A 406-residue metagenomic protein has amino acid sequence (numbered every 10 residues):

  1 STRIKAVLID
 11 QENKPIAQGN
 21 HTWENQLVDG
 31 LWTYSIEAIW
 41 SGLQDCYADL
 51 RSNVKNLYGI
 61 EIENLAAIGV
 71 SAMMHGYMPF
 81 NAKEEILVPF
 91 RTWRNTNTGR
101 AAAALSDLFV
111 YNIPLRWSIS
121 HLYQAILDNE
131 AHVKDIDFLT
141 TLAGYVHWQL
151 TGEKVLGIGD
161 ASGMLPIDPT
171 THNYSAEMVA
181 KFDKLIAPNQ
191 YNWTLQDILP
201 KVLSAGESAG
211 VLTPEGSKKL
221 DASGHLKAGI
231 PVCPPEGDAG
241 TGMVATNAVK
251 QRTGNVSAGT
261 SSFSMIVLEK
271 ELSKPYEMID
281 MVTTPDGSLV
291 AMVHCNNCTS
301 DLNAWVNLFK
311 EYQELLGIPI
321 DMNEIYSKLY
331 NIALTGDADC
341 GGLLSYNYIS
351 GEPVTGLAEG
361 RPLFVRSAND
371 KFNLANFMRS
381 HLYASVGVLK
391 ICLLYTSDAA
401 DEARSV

Functional and structural regions predicted by a protein language model:
S1-P89, R100-A104, D135, Q196 (+2 more regions): N-terminal glycine/serine-rich phosphate-binding loop of ATP-dependent small-molecule kinases, especially carbohydrate
D10, S35, S71, N81 (+4 more regions): Acidic active-site catalytic centers that drive phospho-/nucleotidyl reactions and related ester hydrolyses
Q11, L27, I62, R100-L156 (+3 more regions): Active-site core segments that coordinate phosphate-bearing ligands/cofactors across diverse enzyme families
H21, R91-T98, A161, T260-S262: Short, acidic/turn-prone active-site loops that include or flank metal/cofactor- and phosphate-binding residues
H21-T22, W93, N296, G360: A generic structural motif
T33-I36, R91-N95, Y111-L115, A291: Short gly/ser-rich anion-binding loops that grip negatively charged ligand groups
K55-T92, N112-P114, H147-G159, G163-D168 (+1 more regions): Short beta-strand-loop/turn "lid" adjacent to the catalytic site in phosphate-handling enzymes
